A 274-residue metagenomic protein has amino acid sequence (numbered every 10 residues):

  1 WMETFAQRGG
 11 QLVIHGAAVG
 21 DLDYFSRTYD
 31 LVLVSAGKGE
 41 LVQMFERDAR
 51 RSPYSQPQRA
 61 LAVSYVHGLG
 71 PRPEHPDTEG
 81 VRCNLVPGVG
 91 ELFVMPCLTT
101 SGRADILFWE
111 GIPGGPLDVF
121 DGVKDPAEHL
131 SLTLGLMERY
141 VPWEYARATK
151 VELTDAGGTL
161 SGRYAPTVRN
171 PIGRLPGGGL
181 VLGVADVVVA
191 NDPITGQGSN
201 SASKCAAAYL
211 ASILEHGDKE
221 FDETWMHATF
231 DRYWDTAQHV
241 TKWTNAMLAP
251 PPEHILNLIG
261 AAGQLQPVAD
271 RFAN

Functional and structural regions predicted by a protein language model:
W1-I14, S26-L31: Helical element adjacent to the flavin cofactor pocket in flavoenzyme catalytic cores
H15-D21: Conserved SAM/SAH-binding loop
G16, S35-A36, D48, V184: Short, well-ordered coil/turn residues at beta-beta hairpins and beta-strand->alpha-helix junctions within
Y29-L31, S35-E40, V187: Glycine-/small-residue-rich beta->alpha transition segments that form the dinucleotide
F45-R82: Central beta-strand plus flanking loop segment that forms part of the substrate or channel wall within the catalytic
V86-T159: Conserved FAD/dinucleotide-binding core of flavoprotein oxidoreductases
L160-V189, P193: FAD-binding beta-loop-beta segment adjacent to the flavin cofactor pocket
T195-G196, L210-N274: C-terminal helical "tail/cap" subdomain of flavin- and related membrane-associated enzymes
